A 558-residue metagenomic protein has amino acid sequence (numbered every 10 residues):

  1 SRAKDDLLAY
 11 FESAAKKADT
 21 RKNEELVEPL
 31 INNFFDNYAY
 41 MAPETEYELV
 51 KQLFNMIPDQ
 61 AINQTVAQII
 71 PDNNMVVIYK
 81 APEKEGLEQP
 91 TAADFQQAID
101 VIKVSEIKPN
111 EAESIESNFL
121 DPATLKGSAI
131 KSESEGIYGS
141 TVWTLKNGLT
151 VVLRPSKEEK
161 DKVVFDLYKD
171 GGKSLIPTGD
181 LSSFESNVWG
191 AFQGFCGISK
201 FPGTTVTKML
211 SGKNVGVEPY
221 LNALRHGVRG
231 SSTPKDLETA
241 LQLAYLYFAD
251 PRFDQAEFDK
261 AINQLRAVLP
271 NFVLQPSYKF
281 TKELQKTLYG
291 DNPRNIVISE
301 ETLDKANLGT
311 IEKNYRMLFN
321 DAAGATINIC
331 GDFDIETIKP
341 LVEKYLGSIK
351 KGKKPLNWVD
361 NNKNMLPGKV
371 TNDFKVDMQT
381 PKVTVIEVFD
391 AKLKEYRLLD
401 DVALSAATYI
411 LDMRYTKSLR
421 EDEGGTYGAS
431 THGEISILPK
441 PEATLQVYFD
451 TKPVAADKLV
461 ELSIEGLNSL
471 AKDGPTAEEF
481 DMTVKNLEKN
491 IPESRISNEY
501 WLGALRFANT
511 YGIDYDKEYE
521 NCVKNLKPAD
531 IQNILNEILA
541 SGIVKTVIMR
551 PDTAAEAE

Functional and structural regions predicted by a protein language model:
S1-N55, M75-A81, V152, E159-D250 (+6 more regions): M16 family metallopeptidases and their MPP-like homologs
R2-D5, N32-T178, T326-N328, F333-D377 (+4 more regions): Proteolytic maturation boundary segments
I57-A61, T65, R252-D259, L303-A306: Peptidyl-prolyl cis-trans isomerase
I69-P71, A223, L318-N320: Edge/loop elements at the starts and ends of beta-strands within beta-rich repeat scaffolds
D236, D334-I338, L399-A403, A407-L411 (+3 more regions): Short amphipathic alpha-helical segments
F248, L346, A403-R414, L462-L470: Bilobed periplasmic-binding protein/Venus flytrap-like ligand-binding cleft at the lobe interface of extracytoplasmic
D254, K351-N357, D473-F480: Flexible helix-coil linker/hinge segments at domain or subdomain boundaries
